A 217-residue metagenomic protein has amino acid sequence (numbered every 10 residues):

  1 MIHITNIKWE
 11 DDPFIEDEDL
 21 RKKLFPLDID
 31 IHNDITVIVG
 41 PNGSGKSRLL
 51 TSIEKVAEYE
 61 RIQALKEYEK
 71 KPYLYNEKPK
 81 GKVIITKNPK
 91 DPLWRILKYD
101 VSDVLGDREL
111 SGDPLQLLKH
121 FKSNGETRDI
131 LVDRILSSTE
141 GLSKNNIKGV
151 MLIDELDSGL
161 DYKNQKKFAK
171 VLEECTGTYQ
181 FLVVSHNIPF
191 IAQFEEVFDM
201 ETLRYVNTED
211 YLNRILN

Functional and structural regions predicted by a protein language model:
M1-L27: N-terminal pre-Walker A segment at the start of P-loop NTPase domains
D28-V37, E54, Q116-S123, E196-V197 (+1 more regions): RecA-like P-loop NTPase motor core
I35-V37, S47-K119: ABC ATPase nucleotide-binding domain signature region
G40: The Walker A (P-loop) glycine that initiates the GxxxxGKT/S ATP-binding motif of P-loop NTPases
G43-S44: ATP-binding Walker
N124-I153, K163-C175, V183: GG-anchored amphipathic helix commonly corresponding to the ABC/SMC/Rad50 NBD signature/C-loop
D157-S158: Short loop immediately C-terminal to the Walker-B catalytic DE motif in ABC-type ATPase nucleotide-binding domains
K163-N217: C-terminal lobe/lid and adjacent interdomain/linker elements of RecA-like ASCE P-loop ATPase modules
